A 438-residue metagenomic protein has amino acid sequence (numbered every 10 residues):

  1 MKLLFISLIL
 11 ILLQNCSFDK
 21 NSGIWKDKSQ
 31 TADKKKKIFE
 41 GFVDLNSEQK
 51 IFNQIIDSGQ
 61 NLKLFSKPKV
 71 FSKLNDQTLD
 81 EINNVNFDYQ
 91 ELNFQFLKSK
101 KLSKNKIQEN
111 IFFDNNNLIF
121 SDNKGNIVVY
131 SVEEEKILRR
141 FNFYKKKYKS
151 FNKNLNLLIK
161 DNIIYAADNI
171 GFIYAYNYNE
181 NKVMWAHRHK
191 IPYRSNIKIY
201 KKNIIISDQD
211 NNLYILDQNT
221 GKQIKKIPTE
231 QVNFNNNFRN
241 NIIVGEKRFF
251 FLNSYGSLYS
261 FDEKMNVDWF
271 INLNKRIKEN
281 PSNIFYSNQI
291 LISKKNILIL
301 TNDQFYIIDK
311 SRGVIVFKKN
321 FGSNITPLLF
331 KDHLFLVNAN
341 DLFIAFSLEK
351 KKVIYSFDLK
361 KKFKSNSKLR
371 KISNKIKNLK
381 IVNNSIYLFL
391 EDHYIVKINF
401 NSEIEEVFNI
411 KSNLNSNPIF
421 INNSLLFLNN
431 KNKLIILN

Functional and structural regions predicted by a protein language model:
L10-D44, E48: Bacterial Sec signal peptide processing site at the extreme N-terminus
D44-Q60, V85-K104, R140-N142, N274: A short helix->beta-strand "capping" segment at the edge of beta-propeller domains
P68-V70, N93-N115, K136-D161, K182-K201 (+5 more regions): Extracytoplasmic beta-rich repeat domains
V128, Y174, Y214, Y259 (+4 more regions): WD40 beta-propeller blade core
S131-E135, N177-N181, D217-G221, D262-N266 (+4 more regions): Short loop/turn segments that connect beta-strands within beta-propeller blades
V337-D341, A345, K352, F357-K361 (+1 more regions): Loop/turn-rich, solvent-exposed surfaces of beta-rich toroidal or solenoidal domains
S412-N438: Blade-level signature of beta-propeller repeat domains, shared across WD40, Kelch, NHL, RCC1 and BNR/Asp-box propellers
